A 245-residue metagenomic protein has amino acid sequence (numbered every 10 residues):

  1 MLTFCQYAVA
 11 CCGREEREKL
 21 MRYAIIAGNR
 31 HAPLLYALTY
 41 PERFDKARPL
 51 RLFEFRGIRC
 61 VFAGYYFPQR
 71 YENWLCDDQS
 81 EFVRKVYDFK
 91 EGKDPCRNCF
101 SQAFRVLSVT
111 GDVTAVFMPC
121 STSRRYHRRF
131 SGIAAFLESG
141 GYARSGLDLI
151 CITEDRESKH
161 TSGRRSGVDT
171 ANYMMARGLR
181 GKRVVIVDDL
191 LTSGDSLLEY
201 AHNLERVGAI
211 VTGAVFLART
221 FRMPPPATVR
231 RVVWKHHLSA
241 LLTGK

Functional and structural regions predicted by a protein language model:
M1-F4, V9-C12, A27-R30: Short helix-capping/linker turns of helical repeat alpha-solenoids
L2-T3, F130, L238-L242: The feature marks helicase ATPase cores and/or their adjacent C-terminal helical subdomains in SF1/SF2/AAA+ helicases
E16-A24: Alpha-helical repeat scaffolds
R30-V113, C151-R180, T220-R222: Active-site-facing substrate-recognition patch
D112-S121: Short glycine-rich phosphate-binding loop at a beta-alpha junction
S123-H127, S193-G194: Loop/helix-junction capping segments adjacent to catalytic residues or to phosphate/diphosphate-binding pockets
R125-R144: Substrate-recognition/cap helix-loop segment adjacent to the acidic, metal-dependent catalytic center of Asp-based
L147-G244: PRPP/pyrophosphate-binding module of the type I phosphoribosyltransferase fold
